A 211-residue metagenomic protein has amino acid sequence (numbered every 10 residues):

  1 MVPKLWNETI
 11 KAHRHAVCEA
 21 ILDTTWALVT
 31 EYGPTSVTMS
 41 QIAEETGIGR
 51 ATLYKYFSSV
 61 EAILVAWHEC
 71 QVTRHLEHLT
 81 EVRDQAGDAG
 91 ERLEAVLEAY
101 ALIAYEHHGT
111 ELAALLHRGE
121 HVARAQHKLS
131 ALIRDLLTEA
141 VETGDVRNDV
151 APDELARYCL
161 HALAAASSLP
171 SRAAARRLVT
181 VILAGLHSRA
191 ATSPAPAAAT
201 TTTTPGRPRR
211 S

Functional and structural regions predicted by a protein language model:
M1-A16, L115, G119, T192-S211: N-terminal intrinsically disordered/low-complexity leader segments
M1-Y32, S36-E45, A62: Basic, helix-initiating cap at the start of DNA-binding domains
G47-F57: Short hydrophobic/aromatic patch on the recognition helix
A62, A95, A101-D135, L160-S168: Short secondary-structure transition hinges
A66, T73, E77-E106, H117-H121: Hydrophobic alpha-helical connector segments
D84, H127-A162, L169, G185-A190: Hydrophobic alpha-helical bundle segments that form small-molecule/ligand-binding pockets
A162-P170, A175-A191, A197-T201, P205-G206: Conserved NTP phosphate-binding and transfer environment spanning the P-loop NTPase/kinase superfamily
